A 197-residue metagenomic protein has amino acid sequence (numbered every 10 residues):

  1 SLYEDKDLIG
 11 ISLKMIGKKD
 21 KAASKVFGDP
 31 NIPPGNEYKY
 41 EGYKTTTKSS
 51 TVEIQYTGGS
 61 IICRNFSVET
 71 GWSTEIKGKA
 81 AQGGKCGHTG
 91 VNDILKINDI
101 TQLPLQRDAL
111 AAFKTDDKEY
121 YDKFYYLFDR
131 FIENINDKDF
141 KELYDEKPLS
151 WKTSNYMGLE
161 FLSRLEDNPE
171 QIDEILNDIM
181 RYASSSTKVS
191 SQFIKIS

Functional and structural regions predicted by a protein language model:
S1-S197: Short, positively charged
